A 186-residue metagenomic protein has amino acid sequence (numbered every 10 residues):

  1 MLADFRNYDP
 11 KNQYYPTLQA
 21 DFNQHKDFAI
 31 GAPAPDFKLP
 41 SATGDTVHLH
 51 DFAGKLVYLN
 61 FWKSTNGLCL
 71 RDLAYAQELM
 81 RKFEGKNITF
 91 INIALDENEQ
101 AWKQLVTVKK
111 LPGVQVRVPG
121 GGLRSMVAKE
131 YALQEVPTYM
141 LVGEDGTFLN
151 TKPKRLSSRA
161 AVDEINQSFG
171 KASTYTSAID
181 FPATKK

Functional and structural regions predicted by a protein language model:
M1-D45: Oxidative protein folding and maturation machinery
V47-H48, L149: Generic structural signal for well-ordered beta-strand positions
A53-G54, N60-R81: Conserved redox-active cysteine motifs that mediate thiol-disulfide chemistry, especially di-cysteine Cys-X(1-2)-Cys
A53-K55, G85, L111, L133: Active-site acidic short loop of glycosyltransferases
L56-V57, P137: Alpha/beta-hydrolase fold active-site loops
R71-K109, G122-K129: Structural microenvironment flanking redox-active thiols in thiol-disulfide oxidoreductases
L111, G120-N166: Thiol/disulfide oxidoreductase modules built on the thioredoxin-like
D163-K186: Sec-dependent signal peptide cleavage junction
